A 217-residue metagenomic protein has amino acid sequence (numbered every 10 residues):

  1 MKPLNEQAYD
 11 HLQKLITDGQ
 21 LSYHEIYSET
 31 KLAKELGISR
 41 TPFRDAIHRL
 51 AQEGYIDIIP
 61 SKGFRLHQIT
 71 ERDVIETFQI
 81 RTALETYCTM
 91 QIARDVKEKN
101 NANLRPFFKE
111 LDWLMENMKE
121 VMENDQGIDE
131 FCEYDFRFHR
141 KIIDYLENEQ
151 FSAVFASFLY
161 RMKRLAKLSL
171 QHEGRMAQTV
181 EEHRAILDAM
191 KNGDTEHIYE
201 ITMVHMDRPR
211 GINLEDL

Functional and structural regions predicted by a protein language model:
M1-R94, E215-L217: Short linear motifs at protein or domain termini
P3, A102, D129, M176-A177: Short helix-capping and inter-helix turn/linker motifs at the boundaries of alpha-helical repeat units
E29, N148-E149, G193-D194: Short loop-to-helix capping motifs
T70-E71, A166-S169: Short alpha-helical transmembrane interface motifs in multi-pass membrane proteins
K99-K167, E182-D188, H197-R208: Conserved amphipathic alpha-helical segments that form helical-bundle/coiled-coil interaction surfaces
Q171-R175: Solvent-exposed loop and edge beta-strand segments that line ligand/cofactor-binding and catalytic clefts
D207-L217: Short, charge-rich amphipathic alpha-helical segments embedded in non-transmembrane helical bundles/solenoids
